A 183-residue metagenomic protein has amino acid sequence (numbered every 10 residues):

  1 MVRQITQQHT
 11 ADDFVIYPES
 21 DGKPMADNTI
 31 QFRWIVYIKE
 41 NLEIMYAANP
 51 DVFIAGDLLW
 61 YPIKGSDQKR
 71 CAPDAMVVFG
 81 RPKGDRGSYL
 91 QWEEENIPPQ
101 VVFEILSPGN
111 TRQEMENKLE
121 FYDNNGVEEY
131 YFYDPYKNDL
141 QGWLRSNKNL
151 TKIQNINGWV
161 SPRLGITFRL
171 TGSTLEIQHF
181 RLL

Functional and structural regions predicted by a protein language model:
M1-D27, F32, N41-I44, W60-P73 (+3 more regions): C-terminal interaction segment
A48-W60: A short acidic/basic microdomain associated with nuclease active sites
I54-A55, Y131-D134: A structural signal for short, well-ordered beta-strand segments and their strand-loop junctions that often border
E128: Short acidic/polar active-site loop segments enriched in Thr and Asp
